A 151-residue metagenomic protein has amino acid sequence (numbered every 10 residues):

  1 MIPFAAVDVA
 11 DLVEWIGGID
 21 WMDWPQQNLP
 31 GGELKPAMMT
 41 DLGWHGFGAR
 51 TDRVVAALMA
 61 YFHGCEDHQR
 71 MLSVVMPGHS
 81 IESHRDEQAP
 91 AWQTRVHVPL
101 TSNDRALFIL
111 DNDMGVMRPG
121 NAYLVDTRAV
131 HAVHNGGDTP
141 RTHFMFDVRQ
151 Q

Functional and structural regions predicted by a protein language model:
M1-E66: Non-heme Fe(II)/2-oxoglutarate
D67, M76-G78, A91-R95, T101-N103: Short connector loops at helix/strand junctions that flank enzyme active sites, especially segments positioning acidic
M71-L72, H97, A132: Short, surface-exposed charged micro-motifs
L72-P90: Conserved short histidine dyad/triad with adjacent acidic residue
P77-H79, G120, R128: Tight coil/turn sites that cap or link beta-strands
E82-H84, A106-F108, V125-D126, V130-G137 (+1 more regions): Short beta-strand His + acidic residue motifs that chelate non-heme Fe in jelly-roll/DSBH and cupin folds
Q93-P99, A122-L124, D138-Q151: A short hydrophobic beta-strand segment most commonly corresponding to one strand of the jelly-roll/cupin
P99-R118: A short beta-strand-loop-beta hairpin characteristic of the jelly-roll/cupin
